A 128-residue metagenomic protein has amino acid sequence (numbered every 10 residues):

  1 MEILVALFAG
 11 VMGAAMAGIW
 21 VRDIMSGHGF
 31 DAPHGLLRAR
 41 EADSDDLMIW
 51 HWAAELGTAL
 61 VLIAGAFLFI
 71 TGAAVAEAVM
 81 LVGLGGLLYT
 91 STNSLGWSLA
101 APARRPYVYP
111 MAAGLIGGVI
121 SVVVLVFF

Functional and structural regions predicted by a protein language model:
M1-F128: Topology signature of small-to-medium multi-pass alpha-helical membrane proteins
